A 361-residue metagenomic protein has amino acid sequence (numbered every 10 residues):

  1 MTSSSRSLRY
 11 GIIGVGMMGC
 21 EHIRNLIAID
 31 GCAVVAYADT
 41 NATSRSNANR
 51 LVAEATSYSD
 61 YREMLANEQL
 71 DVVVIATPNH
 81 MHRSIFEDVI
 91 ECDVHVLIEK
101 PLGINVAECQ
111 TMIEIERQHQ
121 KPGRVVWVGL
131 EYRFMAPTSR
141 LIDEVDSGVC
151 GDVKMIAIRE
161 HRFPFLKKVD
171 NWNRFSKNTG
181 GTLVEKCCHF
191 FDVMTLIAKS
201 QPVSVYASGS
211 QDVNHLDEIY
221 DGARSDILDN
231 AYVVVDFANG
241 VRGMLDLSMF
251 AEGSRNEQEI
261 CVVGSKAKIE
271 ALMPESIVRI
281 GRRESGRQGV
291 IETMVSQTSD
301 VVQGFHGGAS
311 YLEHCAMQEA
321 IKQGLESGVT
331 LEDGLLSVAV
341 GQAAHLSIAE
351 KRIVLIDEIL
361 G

Functional and structural regions predicted by a protein language model:
M1-S4, M17, G31, V72-V74 (+5 more regions): C-terminal helix-rich "cap/oligomerization" subdomain common to oxidoreductases
M1-V52: N-terminal Rossmann-like dinucleotide-binding module
C20, R83, C188: Residues forming the Rossmann-fold NAD(P)(H) cofactor-binding site
E21, T40, V302-H314, V329 (+1 more regions): Active-site loop of classical SDR/Rossmann-like NAD(P)-dependent oxidoreductases, centered on the catalytic Tyr-X3-Lys
E54-Y61: Conserved SAM-binding strand-loop segment of SAM-dependent methyltransferases
L65-N67, V72-N79, R83-E131, G148: Beta-strand-loop-alpha-helix segment that lines the small-molecule cofactor/substrate pocket of alpha/beta enzymes
P122-R124, Y132-S225, K351: Predominantly a Rossmann-like dinucleotide-binding segment in NAD(P)-dependent oxidoreductases
F191-I277, Y311-Q323, G361: Contiguous beta-strand/loop segments that form the cofactor/metal-binding neighborhood of enzyme cores
